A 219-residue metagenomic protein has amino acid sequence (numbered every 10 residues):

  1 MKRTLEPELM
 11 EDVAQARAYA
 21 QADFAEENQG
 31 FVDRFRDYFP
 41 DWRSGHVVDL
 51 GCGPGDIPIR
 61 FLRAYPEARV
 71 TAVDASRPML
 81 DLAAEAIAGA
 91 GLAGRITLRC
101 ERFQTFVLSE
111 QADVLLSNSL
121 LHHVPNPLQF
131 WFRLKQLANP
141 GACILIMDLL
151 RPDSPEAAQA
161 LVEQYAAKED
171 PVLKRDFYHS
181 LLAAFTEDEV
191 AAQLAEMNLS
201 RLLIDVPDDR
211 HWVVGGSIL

Functional and structural regions predicted by a protein language model:
M1-A18: N-terminal, positively charged/glycine-rich alpha-helical extensions of SAM-dependent methyltransferases
A25-G45: Conserved alpha-helix/loop element of class I SAM-dependent methyltransferases that forms part of the SAM/SAH-binding
V48, D56-Q104: Class I SAM-dependent methyltransferase SAM/SAH-binding core
T105-S109: Short conserved loop adjoining the S-adenosyl-L-methionine
L116: A conserved beta-strand element that flanks and buttresses the S-adenosyl-L-methionine
V124-L134: A short, conserved alpha-helix within the catalytic core of class I
G141-D148: Conserved beta-strand signature within the Rossmann-like core of class I S-adenosyl-L-methionine
L149-L199, L203-D205, W212-V213: C-terminal alpha-helical "lid/dimerization" subdomain adjacent to the S-adenosyl-L-methionine
